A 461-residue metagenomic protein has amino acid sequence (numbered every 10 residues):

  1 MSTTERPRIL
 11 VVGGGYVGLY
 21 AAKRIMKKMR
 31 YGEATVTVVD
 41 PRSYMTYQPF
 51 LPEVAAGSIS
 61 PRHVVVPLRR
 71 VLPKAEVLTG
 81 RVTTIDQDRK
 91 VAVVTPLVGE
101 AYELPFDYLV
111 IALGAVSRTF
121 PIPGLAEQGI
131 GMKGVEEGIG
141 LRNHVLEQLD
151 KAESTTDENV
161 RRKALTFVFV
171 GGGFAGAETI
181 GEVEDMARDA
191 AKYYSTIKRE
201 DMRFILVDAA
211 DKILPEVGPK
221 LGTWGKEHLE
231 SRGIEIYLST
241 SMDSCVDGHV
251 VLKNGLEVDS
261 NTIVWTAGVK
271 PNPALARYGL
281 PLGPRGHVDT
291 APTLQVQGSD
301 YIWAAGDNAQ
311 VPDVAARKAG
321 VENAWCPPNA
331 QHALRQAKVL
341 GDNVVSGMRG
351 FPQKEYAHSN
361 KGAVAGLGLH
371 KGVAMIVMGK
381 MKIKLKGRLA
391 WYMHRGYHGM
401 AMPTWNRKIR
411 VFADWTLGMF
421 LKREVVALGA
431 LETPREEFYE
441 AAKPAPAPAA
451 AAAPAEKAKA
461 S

Functional and structural regions predicted by a protein language model:
M1-R8, E76-V168, V264: FAD-binding core/adjacent interface of flavoenzyme oxidoreductases
S2-T84, F167, F174-V217, V264 (+1 more regions): Beta1-alpha1 glycine-rich phosphate/pyrophosphate-binding loop at the start of Rossmann-like nucleotide-binding domains
T4, Q336, D342-S461: C-terminal, flexible cofactor-proximal segment of oxidoreductases
G14, P96, L113-G114, N254 (+1 more regions): Glycine-rich, N-terminal phosphate-binding loop of Rossmann-like dinucleotide-binding domains
V17, G114-S117, I180, V269-P271: Short glycine-rich anion-binding loops that position phosphate/pyrophosphate groups of nucleotides and phosphorylated
Y31, A75-A92, E184-G298, Q353: A Rossmann-like FAD-binding core segment of flavoenzymes
E127-E158, G248-V251, E257-T262, T266-R335: FAD-site-proximal beta/loop scaffold in flavoenzymes
V160-V217, W224, E235-Y237, C326-S346 (+2 more regions): Rossmann-like dinucleotide-binding core of oxidoreductases
